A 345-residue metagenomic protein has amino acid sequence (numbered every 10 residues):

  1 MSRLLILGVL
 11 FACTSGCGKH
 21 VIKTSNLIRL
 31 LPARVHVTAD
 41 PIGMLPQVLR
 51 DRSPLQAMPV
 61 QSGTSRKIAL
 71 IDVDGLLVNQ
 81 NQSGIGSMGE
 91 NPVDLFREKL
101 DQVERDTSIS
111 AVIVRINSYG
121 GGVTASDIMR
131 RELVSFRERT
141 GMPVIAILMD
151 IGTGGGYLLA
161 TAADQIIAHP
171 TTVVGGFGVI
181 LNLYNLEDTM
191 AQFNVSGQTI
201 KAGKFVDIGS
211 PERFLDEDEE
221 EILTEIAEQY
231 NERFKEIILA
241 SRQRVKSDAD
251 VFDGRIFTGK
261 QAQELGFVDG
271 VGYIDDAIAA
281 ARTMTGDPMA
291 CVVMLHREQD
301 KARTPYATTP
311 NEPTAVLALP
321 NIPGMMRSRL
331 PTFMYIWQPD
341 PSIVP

Functional and structural regions predicted by a protein language model:
S2-L4, V9-A146, I151-G152, L158 (+2 more regions): N-terminal organellar transit peptides
T171-V179: Active-site loop architecture of trypsin-fold serine endopeptidases
